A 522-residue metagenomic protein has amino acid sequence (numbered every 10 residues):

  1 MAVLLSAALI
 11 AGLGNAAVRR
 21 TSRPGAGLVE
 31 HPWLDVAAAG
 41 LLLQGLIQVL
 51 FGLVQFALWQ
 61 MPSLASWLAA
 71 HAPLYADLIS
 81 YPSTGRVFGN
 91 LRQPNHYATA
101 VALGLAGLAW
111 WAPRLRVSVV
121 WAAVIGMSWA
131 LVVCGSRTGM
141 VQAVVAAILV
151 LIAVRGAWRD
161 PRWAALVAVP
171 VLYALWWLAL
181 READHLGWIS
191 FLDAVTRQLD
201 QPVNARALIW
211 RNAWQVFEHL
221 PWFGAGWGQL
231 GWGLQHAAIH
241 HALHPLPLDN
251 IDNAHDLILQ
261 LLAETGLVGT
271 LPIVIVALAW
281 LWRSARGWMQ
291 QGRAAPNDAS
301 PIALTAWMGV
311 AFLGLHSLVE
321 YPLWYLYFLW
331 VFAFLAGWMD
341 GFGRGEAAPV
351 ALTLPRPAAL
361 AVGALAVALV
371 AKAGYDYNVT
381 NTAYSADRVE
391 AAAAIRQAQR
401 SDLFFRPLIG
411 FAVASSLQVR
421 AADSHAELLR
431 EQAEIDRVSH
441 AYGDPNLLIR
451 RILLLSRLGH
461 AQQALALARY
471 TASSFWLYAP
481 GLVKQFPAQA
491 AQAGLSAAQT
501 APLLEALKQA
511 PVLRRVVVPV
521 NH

Functional and structural regions predicted by a protein language model:
M1-A2, S80-N95, Q198-A205, W210 (+1 more regions): Short aromatic-rich membrane-water interface segments that cap or initiate transmembrane helices in multi-pass membrane
A2-A16, P32-A157, W163-Y173, W177 (+2 more regions): Alpha-helical transmembrane segments of multi-pass inner-membrane proteins
L50, Q55-W59, V133-C134, L151-P202 (+3 more regions): A membrane-periplasm/extracellular boundary helix in multi-pass inner-membrane enzymes that assemble envelope glycans
Q93, A207-I251, I258, T265-P272: TM-adjacent membrane-interface loops and short helices in multi-pass inner/ER membrane proteins
A146-A147, Q291-T353: Transmembrane alpha-helices of multi-pass inner-membrane enzymes
E182-G187, P355-I395: Hydrophobic alpha-helical transmembrane segments in integral membrane proteins
L267-P301: Hydrophobic transmembrane alpha-helices and their immediate junctions
A393-H522: C-terminal luminal/periplasmic domains and tails of membrane-associated envelope-modifying transferases
